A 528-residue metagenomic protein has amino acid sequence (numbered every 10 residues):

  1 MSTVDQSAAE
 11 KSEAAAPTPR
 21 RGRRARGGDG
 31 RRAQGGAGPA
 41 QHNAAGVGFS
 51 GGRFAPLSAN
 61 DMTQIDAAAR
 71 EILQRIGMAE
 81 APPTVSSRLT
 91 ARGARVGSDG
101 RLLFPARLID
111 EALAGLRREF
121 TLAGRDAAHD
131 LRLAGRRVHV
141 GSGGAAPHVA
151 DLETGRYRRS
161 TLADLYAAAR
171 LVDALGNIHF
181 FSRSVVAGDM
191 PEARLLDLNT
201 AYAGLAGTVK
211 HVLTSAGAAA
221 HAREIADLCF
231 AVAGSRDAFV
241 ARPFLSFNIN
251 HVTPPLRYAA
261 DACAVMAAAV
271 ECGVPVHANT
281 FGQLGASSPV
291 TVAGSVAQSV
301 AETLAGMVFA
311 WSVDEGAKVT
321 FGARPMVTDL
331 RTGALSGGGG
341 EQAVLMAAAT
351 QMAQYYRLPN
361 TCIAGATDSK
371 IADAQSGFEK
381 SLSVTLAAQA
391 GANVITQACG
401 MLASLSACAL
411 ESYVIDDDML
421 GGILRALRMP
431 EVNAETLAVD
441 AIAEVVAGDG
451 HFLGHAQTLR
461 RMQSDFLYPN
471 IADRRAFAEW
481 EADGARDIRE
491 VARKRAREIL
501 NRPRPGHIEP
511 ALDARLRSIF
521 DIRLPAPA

Functional and structural regions predicted by a protein language model:
S2-A44, P56-A68, I76, A81-R88 (+1 more regions): Catalytic-core signal marking the mid-to-C-terminal active-site face
Q41-A45, A59-R70, R132-T154, F180 (+1 more regions): N-terminal small/glycine-rich loop or linker at the start of catalytic domains across soluble metabolic enzymes
F49, R70-M78, A91-R95, A114-T121 (+13 more regions): Generic secondary-structure signature for well-ordered alpha-helical cores
S50-F54, T332-G337, G365-A372, G400-S412: Short beta-alpha connecting loops at secondary-structure transitions that line or flank enzyme active sites
A79, P83-R156: Glycine-rich, N-terminal phosphate-binding loop and its surrounding beta-alpha-beta segment
H139-G143, D164, D173, D417 (+1 more regions): Short juxta-domain linker segments that transition from a proline/glycine-rich, charged coil into a short amphipathic
R159-N393: Helix-rich catalytic cores of soluble enzyme domains
N393-M401: Short acidic/histidine-rich active-site segments
